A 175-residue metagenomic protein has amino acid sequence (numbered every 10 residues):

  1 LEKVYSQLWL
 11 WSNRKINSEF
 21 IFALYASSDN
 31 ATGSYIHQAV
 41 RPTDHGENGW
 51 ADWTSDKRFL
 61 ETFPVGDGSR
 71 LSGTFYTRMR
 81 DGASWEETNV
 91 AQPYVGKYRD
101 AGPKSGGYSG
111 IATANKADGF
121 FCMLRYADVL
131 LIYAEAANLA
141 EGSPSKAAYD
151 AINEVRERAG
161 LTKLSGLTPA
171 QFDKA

Functional and structural regions predicted by a protein language model:
L1-L139: Elongated scaffold/linker segments in the mid-to-C-terminal portions of large proteins
L1-S6, L167-A175: Short, intrinsically disordered, charge-balanced linker/junction segments flanking boundaries in proteins
K57-R58, S69, K146, A170-K174: Generic alpha-helical secondary structure signal
N138-A148: Structural helix-adjacent loops and short alpha-helical linkers that scaffold large soluble proteins
T162-G166: Boundary/linker segments of alpha-helical solenoid repeat arrays
